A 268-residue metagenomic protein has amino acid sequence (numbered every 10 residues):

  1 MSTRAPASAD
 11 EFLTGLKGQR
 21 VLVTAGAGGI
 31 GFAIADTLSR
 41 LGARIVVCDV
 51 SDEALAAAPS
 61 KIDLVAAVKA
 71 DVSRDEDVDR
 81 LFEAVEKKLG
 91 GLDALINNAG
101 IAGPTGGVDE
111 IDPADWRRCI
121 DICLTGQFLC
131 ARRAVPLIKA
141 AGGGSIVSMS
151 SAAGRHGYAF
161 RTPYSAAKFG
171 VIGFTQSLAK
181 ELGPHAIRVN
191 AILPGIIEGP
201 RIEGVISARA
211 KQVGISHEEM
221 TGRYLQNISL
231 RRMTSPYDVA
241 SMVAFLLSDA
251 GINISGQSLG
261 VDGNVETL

Functional and structural regions predicted by a protein language model:
S2-L13, A102-T105, H156, R232 (+2 more regions): Short C-terminal tail/terminal secondary-structure segment of NAD(P)H-dependent dehydrogenase/reductase domains
R4, A191, G199, I215-I254 (+1 more regions): C-terminal helical subdomain
A27-G28: Conserved glycine-rich cofactor-binding loop
G106-V108, D112-I120, Y224: Substrate-binding pocket helix/loop in short-chain dehydrogenase/reductase
A131, A167, T175: Active-site helix of classical SDR
S151: Residue(s) in the substrate-gating loop at a strand-loop-helix junction that position the organic substrate next
G183, R188, I254-G256: Short, small/polar-rich loop/turn modules that mediate ligand/substrate recognition or access, typified
